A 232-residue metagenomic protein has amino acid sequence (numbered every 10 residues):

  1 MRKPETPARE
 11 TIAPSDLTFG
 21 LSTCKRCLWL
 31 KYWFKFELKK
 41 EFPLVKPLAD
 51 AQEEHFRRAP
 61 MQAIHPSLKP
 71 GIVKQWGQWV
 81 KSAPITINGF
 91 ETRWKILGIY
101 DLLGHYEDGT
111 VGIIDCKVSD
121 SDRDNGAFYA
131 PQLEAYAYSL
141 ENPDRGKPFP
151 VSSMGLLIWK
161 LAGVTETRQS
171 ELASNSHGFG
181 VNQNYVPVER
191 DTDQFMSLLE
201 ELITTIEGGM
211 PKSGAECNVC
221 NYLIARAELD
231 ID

Functional and structural regions predicted by a protein language model:
M1-D16, P143-D232: Metal-dependent nuclease catalytic regions and adjoining charged, substrate-binding loops involved in nucleic-acid end
M1-T110: Metal-dependent nuclease catalytic cores that hydrolyze phosphodiester bonds in DNA/RNA, characterized by
D50, G126-P131: Short, conserved loop/turn and helix-capping segments at secondary-structure boundaries that abut family-defining
A59-I64, L140, D144, I206: Hydrophobic, Leu/Ile/Phe/Ala-enriched alpha-helical segments that form helix-helix packing faces
C116-G126: Short beta-strand-loop-alpha-helix junction that forms the active-site gateway of nucleic-acid-processing nucleases
A130-N142: An active-site-proximal "capping" alpha-helix that borders the catalytic cofactor pocket
